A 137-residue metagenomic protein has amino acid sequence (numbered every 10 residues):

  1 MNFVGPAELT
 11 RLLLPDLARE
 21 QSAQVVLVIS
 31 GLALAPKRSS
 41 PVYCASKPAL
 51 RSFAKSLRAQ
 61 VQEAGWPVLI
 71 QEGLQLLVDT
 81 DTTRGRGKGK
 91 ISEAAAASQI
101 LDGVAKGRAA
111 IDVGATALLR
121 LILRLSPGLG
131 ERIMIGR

Functional and structural regions predicted by a protein language model:
T10, S46: Active-site helix of classical SDR
L12-Q21: A short helix-coil junction within the Rossmann-fold of NAD(P)-dependent oxidoreductases
S30: Residue(s) in the substrate-gating loop at a strand-loop-helix junction that position the organic substrate next
A35, S56-V68: Active-site-adjacent segment of SDR/Rossmann-fold oxidoreductases
A35, V68-G87: Flexible, glycine-rich beta-alpha linker
K37-V42: Active-site loop immediately N-terminal to the catalytic Tyr-X3-Lys motif of short-chain dehydrogenase/reductase
E72-G73, R84-R124: C-terminal helical subdomain
